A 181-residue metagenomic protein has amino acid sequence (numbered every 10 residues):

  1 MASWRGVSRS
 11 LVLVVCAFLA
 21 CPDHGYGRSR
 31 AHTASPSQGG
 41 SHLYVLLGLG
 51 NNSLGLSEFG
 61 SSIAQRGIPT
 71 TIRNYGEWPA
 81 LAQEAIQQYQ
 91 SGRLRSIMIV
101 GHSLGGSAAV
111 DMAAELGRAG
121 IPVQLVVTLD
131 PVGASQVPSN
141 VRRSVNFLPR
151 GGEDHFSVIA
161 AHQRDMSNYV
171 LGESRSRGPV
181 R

Functional and structural regions predicted by a protein language model:
M1-L11: Bacterial N-terminal signal peptides that target proteins for export
S10-A20: Bacterial N-terminal signal peptides
C21-A31: Signal peptide processing junction and immediate N-terminal pro/mature segment of secreted/exported proteins
R30-R95, H155: Active-site catalytic motif of lipid deacylating hydrolases and related acyltransferases
L43, N51, L56-S57, S139-R181: Lipolytic serine-hydrolase domain surface
G101, G105, A109: Gly/Ala-rich beta-loop-alpha elbow adjacent to hydrolase catalytic centers
A109-G117: Short glycine-enriched nucleophile-adjacent loop and the immediately C-terminal alpha-helix near the catalytic center
